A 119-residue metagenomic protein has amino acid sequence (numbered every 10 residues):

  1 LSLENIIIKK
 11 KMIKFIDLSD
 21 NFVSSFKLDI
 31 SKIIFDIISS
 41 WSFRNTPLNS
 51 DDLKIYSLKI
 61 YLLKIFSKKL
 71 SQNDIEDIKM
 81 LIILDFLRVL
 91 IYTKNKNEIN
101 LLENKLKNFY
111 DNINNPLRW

Functional and structural regions predicted by a protein language model:
L1-L28: Active-site acidic catalytic loop and adjacent metal/ATP-binding pocket of ATP-dependent phosphoryl transfer enzymes
K10, K14, S67, E76-K79: Residue-level signal for well-ordered alpha-helical segments
K14, F43-T46, E103: A generic "cationic amphipathic patch" detector
D17, N49-L53, D74: Short coil/turn segments at secondary-structure junctions
S25, Q72-L81: Structural motif
K27-K69, I83-E98: Active-site activation/catalytic loop segments of kinase-like enzymes and analogous catalytic loops in related
L53, Y61-Q72, N104-W119: Short, Lys/Arg-enriched, disordered terminal segments
D77-L81, L87-W119: Regulatory N- and C-terminal appendages and interdomain linkers associated with kinase/kinase-like NTP transferase
